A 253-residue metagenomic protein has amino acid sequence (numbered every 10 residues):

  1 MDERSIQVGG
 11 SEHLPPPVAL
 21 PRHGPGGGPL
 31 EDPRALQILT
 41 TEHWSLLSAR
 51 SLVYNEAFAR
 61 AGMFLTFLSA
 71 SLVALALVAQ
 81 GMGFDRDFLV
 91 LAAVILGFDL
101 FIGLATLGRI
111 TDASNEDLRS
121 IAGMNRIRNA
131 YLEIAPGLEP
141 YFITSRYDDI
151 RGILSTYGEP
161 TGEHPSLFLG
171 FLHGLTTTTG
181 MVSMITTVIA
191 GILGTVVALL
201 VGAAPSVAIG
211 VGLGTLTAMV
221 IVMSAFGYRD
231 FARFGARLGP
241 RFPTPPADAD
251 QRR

Functional and structural regions predicted by a protein language model:
D2, L14-P21, D32-Q37, G83-A93: Phosphate-binding glycine-rich loops and adjacent basic patches that engage nucleotide phosphates, nucleic-acid
D2, S224-R253: Cytosolic/matrix-facing juxtamembrane and C-terminal tails of multi-pass cellular membrane proteins
D2-H23, G97-G137, R252-R253: Membrane-anchoring/interfacial helices and their immediately flanking loops in integral membrane proteins
G24-R50: Disorder-to-helix initiation segments
G27-Q37, I121-E163, G239-R253: Solvent-exposed, non-transmembrane helices and loops of integral membrane proteins
L39, G123, I127, T177-G180 (+1 more regions): Alpha-helical structural motif
H43-L46, R50-A57, A61, D117-S120 (+2 more regions): Intracellular alpha-helical coupling/juxtamembrane segments of multi-pass membrane proteins
N55-A113, F168-D230: Alpha-helical transmembrane segments and their immediate juxtamembrane boundary regions in integral membrane proteins
